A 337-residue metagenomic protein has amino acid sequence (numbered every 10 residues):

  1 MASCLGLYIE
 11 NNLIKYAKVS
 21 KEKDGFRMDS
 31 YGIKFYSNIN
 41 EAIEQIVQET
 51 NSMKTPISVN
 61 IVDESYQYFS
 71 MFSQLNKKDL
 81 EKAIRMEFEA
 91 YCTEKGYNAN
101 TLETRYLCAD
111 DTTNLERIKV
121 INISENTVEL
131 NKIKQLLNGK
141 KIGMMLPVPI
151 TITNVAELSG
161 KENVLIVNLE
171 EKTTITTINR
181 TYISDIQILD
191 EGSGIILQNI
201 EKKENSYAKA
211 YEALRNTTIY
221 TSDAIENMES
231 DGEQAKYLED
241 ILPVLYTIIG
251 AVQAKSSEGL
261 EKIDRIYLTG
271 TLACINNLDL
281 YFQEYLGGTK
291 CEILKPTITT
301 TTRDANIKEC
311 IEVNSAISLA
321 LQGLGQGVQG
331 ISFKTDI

Functional and structural regions predicted by a protein language model:
M1-S37, Q45, E49-T50: N-terminal basic/disordered segments at the start of proteins
S3-K18, T113-Y220, L245-T247: Small-residue (GG/TT-enriched) beta-loop-alpha framework at ligand/catalytic clefts
Q45-P56, K95, Y246-R265: Phosphate/pyrophosphate-binding loops at sites that engage ATP/ADP/AMP, CoA/4′-phosphopantetheine, polyphosphate
I61-V62, R265-A273, I293-P296: Glycine-rich beta-strand-to-loop/alpha-helix junction loops that act as flexible
D63-V120: Internal amphipathic helical hairpin motif
K203, R215-I263: Adenine-nucleotide phosphate-binding core of ATP-dependent small-molecule kinases
L260-G287: Glycine-rich phosphate-binding loops at beta-strand->alpha-helix junctions
E292-I337: Glycine-rich phosphate-binding/hydrolytic loop that grips phosphoryl groups
